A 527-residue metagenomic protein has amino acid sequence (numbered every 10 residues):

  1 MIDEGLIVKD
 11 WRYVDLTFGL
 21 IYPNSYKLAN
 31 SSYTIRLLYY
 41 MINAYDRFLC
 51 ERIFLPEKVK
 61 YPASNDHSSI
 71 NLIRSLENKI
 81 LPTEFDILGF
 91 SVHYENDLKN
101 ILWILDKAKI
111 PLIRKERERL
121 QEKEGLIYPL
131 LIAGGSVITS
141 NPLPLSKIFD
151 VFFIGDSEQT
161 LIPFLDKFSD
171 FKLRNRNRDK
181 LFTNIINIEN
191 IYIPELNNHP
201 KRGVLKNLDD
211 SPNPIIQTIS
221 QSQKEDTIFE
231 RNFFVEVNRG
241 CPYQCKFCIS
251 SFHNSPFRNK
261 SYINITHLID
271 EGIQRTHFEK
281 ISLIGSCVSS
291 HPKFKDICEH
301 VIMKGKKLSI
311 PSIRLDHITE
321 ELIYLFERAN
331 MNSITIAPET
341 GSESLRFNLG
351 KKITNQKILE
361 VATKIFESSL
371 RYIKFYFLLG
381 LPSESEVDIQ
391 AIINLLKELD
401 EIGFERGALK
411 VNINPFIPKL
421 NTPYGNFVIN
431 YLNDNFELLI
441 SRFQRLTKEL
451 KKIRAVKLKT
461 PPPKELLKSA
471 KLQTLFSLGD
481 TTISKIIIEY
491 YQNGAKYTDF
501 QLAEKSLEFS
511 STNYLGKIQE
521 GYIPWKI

Functional and structural regions predicted by a protein language model:
M1-G19, Y26-K27, I193-F234: N-terminal [4Fe-4S]-dependent radical SAM core
M1-I7, F18-L20, K452-I527: Radical SAM enzyme core and accessory elements
Y13, F18-N24, I42, Q221-I249 (+2 more regions): N-terminal pre-triad scaffold of radical SAM enzymes
L20-S25, I87, H267-K374, L378-K410 (+1 more regions): Conserved SAM/AdoMet-binding glycine-rich loop
D46-V59: A short beta-strand-loop structural module common to alpha/beta enzyme folds
E57-H199, L420-F476, I486-T498: Glycine-rich beta-alpha loop elements in corrinoid/cobalamin-binding modules across cobalamin-dependent enzymes
V59, Y243, P292, E321-L322 (+5 more regions): Flexible glycine/acidic-rich beta-alpha junction loops that bind and position SAM and/or redox cofactors in anaerobic
C248-N264: Iron-sulfur (Fe-S) cluster-binding segments and ferredoxin-like electron-carrier domains, especially [2Fe-2S]
